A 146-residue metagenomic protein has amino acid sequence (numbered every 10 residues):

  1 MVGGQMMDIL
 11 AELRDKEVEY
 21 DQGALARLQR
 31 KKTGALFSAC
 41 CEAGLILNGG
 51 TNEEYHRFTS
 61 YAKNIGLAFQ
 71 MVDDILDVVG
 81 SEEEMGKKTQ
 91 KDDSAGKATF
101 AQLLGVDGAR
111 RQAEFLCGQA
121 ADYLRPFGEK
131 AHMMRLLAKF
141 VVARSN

Functional and structural regions predicted by a protein language model:
M1-N146: All-alpha prenyltransferase/terpene-synthase fold signal
